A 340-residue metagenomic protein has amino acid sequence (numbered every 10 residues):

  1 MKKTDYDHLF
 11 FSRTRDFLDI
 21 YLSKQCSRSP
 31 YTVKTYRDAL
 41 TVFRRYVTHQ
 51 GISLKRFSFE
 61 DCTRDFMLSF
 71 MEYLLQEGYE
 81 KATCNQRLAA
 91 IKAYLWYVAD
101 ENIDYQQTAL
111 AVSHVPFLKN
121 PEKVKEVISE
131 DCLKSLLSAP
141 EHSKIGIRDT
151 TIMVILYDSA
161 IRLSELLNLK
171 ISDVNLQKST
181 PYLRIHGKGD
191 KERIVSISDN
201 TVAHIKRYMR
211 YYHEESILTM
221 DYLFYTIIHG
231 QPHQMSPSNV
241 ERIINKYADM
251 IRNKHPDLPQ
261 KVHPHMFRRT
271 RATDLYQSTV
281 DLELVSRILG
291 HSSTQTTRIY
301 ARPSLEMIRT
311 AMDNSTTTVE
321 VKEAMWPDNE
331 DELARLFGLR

Functional and structural regions predicted by a protein language model:
M1-R340: Conserved catalytic core of the tyrosine transesterase superfamily
